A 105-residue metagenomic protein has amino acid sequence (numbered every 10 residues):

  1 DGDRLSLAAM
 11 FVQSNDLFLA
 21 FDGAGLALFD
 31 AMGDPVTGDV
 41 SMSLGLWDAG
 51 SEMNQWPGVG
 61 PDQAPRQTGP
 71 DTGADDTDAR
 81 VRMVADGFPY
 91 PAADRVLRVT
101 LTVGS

Functional and structural regions predicted by a protein language model:
D1-S105: Intrinsically disordered, low-complexity segments enriched in small/polar residues
